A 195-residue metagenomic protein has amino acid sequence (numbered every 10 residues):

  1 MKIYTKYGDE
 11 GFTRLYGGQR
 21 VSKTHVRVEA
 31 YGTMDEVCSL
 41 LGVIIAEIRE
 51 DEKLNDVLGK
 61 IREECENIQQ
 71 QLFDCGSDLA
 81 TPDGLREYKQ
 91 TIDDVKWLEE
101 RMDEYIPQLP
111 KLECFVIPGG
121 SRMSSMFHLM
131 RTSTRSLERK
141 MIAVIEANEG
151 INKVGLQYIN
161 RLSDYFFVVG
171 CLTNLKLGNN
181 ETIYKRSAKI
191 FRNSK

Functional and structural regions predicted by a protein language model:
M1-K195: Phosphate/pyrophosphate-binding loop motifs in nucleotide- or prenyl diphosphate-using proteins
